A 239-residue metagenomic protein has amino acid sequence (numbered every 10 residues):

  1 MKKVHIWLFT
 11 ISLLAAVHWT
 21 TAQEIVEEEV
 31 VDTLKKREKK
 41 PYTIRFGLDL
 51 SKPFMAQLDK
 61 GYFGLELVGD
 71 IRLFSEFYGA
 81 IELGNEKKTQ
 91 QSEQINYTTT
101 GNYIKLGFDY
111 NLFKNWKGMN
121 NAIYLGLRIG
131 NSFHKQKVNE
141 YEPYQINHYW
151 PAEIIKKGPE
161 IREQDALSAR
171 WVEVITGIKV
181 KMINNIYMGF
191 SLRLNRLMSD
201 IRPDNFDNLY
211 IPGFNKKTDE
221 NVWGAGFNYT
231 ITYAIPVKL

Functional and structural regions predicted by a protein language model:
A22-R72, T232-L239: Short glycine/proline- and aromatic-enriched beta-strand/turn motifs that initiate or cap beta-hairpins
D32-Y42, E76, F113-A122, M182-M188 (+1 more regions): Short loop/turn motifs that connect adjacent beta-strands in outer-membrane beta-barrel proteins
Y42, G61-L65, T100-I104, N121 (+2 more regions): Residues that define the transmembrane beta-barrel architecture of outer-membrane proteins
F46-L48, G69, I81, F108 (+4 more regions): Membrane-embedded beta-strand positions of outer-membrane beta-barrel proteins
L50-F54, L83-T89, Y110-L112, I129-K135 (+2 more regions): Transmembrane beta-strands of outer-membrane beta-barrel pores
A56, G84, K88-G101, H134-I146 (+3 more regions): Extracellular/periplasm-exposed beta-strand and loop segments of Gram-negative cell-envelope proteins, dominated by
Q57-L112, S132: Glycine- and aromatic-enriched membrane insertion/assembly motifs of diderm outer-membrane and organelle channel
K105, D109, N221-L239: Outer-membrane beta-barrel "beta-signal"
